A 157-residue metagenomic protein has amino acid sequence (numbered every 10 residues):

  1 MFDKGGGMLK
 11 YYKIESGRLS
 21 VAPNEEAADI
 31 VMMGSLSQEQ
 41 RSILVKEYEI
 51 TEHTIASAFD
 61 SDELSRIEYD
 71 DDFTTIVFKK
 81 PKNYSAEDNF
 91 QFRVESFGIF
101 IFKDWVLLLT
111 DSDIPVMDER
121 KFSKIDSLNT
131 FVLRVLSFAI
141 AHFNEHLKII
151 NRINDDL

Functional and structural regions predicted by a protein language model:
M1-L157: Peripheral, non-transmembrane regulatory/ligand-interaction domains of membrane transport proteins
